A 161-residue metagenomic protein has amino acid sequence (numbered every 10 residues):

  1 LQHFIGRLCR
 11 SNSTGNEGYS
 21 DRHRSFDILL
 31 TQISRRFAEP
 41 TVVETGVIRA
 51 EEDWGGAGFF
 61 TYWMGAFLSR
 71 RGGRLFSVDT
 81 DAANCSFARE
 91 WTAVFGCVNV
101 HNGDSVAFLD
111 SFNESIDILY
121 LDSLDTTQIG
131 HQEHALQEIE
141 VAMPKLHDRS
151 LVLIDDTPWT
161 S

Functional and structural regions predicted by a protein language model:
L1-S161: A short alpha-helical cap/connector motif
